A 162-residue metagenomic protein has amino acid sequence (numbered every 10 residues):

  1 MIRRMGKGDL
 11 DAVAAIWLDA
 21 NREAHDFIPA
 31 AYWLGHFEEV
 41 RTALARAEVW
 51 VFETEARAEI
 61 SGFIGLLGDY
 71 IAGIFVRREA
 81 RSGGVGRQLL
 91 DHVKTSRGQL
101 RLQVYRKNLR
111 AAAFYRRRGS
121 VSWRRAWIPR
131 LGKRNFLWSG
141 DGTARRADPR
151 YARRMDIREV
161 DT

Functional and structural regions predicted by a protein language model:
M1-A15: A short beta-loop-alpha structural element at the N-terminal edge of CoA-dependent acyl/N-acetyltransferase catalytic
A14-R41: Conserved GNAT-fold acetyl-CoA-binding loop/helix
E39-V51, Y70: A short helix-loop-beta-strand connector motif used in the catalytic cores of GNAT acetyltransferases and, in some
E48-G62: Conserved beta-hairpin
Y70-R81, V104-Y105: A short, internal acetyl-CoA/4′-phosphopantetheine-binding micro-motif in the GNAT/acyltransferase core
S82-T95, A112-R117: Conserved acetyl-CoA-binding loop-helix of GNAT-fold acetyltransferases
T95-K107: Conserved GNAT acetyl-CoA-binding A-motif
R116-R125: Conserved acetyl-CoA-binding loop of GNAT-fold acetyltransferases
